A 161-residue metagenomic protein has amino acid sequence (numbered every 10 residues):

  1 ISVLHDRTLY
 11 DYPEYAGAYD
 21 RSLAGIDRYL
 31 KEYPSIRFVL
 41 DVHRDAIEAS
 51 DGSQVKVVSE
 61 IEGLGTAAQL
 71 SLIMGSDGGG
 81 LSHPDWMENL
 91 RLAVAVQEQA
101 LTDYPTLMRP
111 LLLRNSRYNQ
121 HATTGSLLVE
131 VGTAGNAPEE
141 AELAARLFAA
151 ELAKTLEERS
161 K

Functional and structural regions predicted by a protein language model:
I1-S2, Y33-F38, A68-Q69, T106-L107 (+1 more regions): Loop/turn elements at helix/coil->beta-strand transitions in domains of secreted/extracellular proteins
I1-S59: Catalytic-core regions of hydrolytic enzymes
D6-L9, D41-D45, M74-D77, L112-N115 (+1 more regions): Active-site-proximal beta-strand/loop segments in catalytic clefts of secreted hydrolases
T8-G17, I26-Y29, G78-M87, E130-E139: Second-shell loop/turn segments in exported
D20-D27, L90-Q97, S126, E142-A149: Extracytoplasmic/secreted envelope proteins and their assembly/folding machinery, especially bacterial periplasmic
I47-S82: A short, glycine/acidic-enriched catalytic loop
D85-L112: Active-site-adjacent substrate-binding region of metalloamidase/peptidase-like peptide-processing proteins
R109-K161: Active-site-adjacent mobile loop/cap segments within catalytic or ligand-binding domains
